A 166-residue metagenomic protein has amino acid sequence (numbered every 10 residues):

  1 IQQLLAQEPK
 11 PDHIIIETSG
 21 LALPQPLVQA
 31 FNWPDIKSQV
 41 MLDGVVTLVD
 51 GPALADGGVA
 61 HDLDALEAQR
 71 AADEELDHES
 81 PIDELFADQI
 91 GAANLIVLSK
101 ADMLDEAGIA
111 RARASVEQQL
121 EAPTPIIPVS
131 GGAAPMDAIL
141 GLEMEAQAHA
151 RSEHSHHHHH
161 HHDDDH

Functional and structural regions predicted by a protein language model:
I1-E84: Nucleotide-state-sensitive switch-loop elements of NTP-binding domains
L66-H166: C-terminal accessory "lid"/substrate-recognition subdomains
